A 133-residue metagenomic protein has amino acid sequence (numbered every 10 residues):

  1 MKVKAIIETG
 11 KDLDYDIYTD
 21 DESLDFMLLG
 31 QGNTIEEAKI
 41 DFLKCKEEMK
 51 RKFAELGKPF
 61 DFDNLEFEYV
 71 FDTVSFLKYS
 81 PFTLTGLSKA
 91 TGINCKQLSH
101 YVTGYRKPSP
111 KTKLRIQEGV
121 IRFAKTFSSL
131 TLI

Functional and structural regions predicted by a protein language model:
M1-G57, F62: DNA-contacting interfaces and partner/effector-binding or oligomerization modules in DNA-centric proteins
K2, L43, E47-K96, H100-K113 (+1 more regions): Short, charged, surface-exposed hinge/linker loops at domain edges that act as mobile lids or interdomain connectors
R115-V120: Short, basic, alpha-helical segments at the C-terminal edge of helix-turn-helix-like DNA-binding modules
